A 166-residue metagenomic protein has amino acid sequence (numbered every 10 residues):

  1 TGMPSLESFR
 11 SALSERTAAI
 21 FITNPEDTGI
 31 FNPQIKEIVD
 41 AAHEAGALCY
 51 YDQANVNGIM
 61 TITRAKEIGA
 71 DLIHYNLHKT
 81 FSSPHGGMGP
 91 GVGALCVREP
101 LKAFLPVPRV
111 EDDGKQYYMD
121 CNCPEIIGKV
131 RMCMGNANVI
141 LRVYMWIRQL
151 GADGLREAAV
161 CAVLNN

Functional and structural regions predicted by a protein language model:
T1-G114: Conserved PLP-enzyme active-site core in the AAT-like
L72-N166: Active-site C-terminal subdomain of aminotransferase-like
